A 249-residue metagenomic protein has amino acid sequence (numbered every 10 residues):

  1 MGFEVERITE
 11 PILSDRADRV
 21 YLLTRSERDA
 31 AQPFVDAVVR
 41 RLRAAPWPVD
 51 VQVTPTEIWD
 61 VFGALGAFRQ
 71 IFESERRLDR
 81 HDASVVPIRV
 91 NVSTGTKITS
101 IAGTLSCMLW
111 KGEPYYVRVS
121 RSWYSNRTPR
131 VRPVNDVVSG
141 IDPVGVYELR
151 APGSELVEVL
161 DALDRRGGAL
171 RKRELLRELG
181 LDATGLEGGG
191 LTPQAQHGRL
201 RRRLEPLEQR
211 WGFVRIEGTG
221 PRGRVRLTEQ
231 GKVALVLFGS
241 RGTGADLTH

Functional and structural regions predicted by a protein language model:
M1-P87, I101-H249: Long, low-complexity, Lys/Arg-enriched
D60, S93-G95: Flexible, charged interface-and-hinge segments in very large macromolecular machines that mediate substrate binding
V90: Conformationally flexible catalytic loops at phosphate/diphosphate-handling active centers
T96-S100: Ordered, amphipathic secondary-structure segments that act as subunit-interaction surfaces in large macromolecular
